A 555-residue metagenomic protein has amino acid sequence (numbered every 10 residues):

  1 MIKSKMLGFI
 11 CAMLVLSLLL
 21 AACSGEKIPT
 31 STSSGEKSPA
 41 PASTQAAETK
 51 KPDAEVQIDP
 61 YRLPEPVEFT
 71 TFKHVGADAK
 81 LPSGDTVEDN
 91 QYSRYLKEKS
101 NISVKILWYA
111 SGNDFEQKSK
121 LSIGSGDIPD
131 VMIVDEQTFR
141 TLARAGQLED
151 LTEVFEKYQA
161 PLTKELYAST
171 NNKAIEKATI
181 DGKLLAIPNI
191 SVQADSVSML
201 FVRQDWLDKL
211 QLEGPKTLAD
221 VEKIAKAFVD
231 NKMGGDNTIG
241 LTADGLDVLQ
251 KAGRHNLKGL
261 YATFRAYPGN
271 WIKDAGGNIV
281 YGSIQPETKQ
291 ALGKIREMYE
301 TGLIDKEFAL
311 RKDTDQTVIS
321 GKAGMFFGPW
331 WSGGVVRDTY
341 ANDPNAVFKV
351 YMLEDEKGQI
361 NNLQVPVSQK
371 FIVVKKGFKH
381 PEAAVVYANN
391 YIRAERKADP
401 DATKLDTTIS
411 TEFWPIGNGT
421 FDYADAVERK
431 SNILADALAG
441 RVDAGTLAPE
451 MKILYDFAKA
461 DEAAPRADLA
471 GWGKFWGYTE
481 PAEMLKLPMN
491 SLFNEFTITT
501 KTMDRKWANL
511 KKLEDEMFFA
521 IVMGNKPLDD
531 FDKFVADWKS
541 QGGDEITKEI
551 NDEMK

Functional and structural regions predicted by a protein language model:
M1-I10: Bacterial N-terminal signal peptides that target proteins for export
G8, C23-D220, I279-Y281, D399 (+2 more regions): Conserved N-terminal structural module of periplasmic/extracytoplasmic solute-binding proteins
L18-A22: C-terminal motif of bacterial Sec signal peptides marking the signal peptidase cleavage site
E55, V386, A394-E516, N525: Conserved small-residue motifs centered on glycine
P60-Y61, T152-T170, E213, P268-P286 (+2 more regions): Short, solvent-exposed loop/beta-turn-alpha elements that line the ligand-binding surface or hinge of extracytoplasmic
G84, L246-Y267, Y299-P449: Extracytoplasmic/periplasmic substrate-binding proteins
E136-E176, I224-F228, D236-N270, G324-R337: Carboxylate/His-rich catalytic cores and anion/metal-binding grooves
T152, T179-A252, K273-K322, I372-T407 (+1 more regions): Helix-loop-helix "hinge/cap" segment bordering the ligand-binding cleft or interdomain interface
